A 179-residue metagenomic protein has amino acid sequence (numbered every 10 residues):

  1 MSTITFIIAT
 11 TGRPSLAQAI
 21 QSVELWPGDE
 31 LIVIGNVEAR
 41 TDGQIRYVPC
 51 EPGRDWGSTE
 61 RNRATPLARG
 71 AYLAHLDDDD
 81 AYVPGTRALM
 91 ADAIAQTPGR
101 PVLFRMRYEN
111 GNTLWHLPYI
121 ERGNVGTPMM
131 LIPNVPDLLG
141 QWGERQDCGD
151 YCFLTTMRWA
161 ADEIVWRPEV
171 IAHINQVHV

Functional and structural regions predicted by a protein language model:
T3-I7, E30, C152: Cell-envelope/extracellular polymer assembly enzymes that use nucleotide-activated donors
Q18-E30: Short, acidic, metal-binding catalytic loop of nucleotide-sugar glycosyltransferases
E51-A68: Glycine-rich, basic loop-to-helix element that forms the pyrophosphate-binding segment of sugar-nucleotide handling
L73: Short aromatic/hydrophobic "clamp" motif used to bind/position activated sugar donors
D77-A81: The conserved acidic donor/metal-binding loop of glycosyltransferases
R87-W115: Conserved donor NDP-sugar-binding/catalytic core segment of glycosyltransferases
R107-E109, P128-M129, R167-V179: Active-site donor/metal-binding and catalytic loop motifs of nucleotide-sugar-dependent glycosylation enzymes
Q146-F153: Acidic donor-binding loop at a coil-to-helix junction in glycosyltransferase catalytic cores that engages
